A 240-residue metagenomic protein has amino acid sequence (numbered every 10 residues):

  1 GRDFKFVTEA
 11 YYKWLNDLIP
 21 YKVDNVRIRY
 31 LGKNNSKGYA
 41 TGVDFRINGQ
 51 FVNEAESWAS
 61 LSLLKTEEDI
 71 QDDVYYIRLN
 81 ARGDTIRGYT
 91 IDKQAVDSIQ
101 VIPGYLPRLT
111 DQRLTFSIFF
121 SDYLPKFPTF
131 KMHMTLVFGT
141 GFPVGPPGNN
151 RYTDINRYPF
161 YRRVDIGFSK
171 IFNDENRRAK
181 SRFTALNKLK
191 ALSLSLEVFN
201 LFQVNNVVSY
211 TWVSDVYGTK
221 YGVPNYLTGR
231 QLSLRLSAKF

Functional and structural regions predicted by a protein language model:
G1, V43-G49, A59, F116-D122 (+5 more regions): Residues on the lipid-exposed face of transmembrane beta-strands in outer-membrane beta-barrel proteins
G1-N35, Y39-T41, L194, F199: Membrane-embedded beta-barrel scaffold of Gram-negative outer-membrane proteins
R2, K37-T41, T110-F116, F160-V164 (+2 more regions): Residues that define the transmembrane beta-barrel architecture of outer-membrane proteins
D3-F6, N16, E54-S57, F127-M132 (+3 more regions): Repeated loop/turn-to-beta-strand initiation elements of outer-membrane beta-barrel proteins
Y11-W14, L31-P143: Gram-negative outer-membrane beta-barrel transporters
L18-V26, L64, D69-Y76, V144-R151 (+2 more regions): Outer-membrane beta-barrel translocator domains and adjoining extracellular loop/strand segments of Gram-negative
P107-L186: C-terminal beta-barrel architecture of Gram-negative outer-membrane proteins
V137-P147, K170-F240: C-terminal beta-signal and adjacent terminal beta-strands/loops of Gram-negative outer-membrane beta-barrel proteins
